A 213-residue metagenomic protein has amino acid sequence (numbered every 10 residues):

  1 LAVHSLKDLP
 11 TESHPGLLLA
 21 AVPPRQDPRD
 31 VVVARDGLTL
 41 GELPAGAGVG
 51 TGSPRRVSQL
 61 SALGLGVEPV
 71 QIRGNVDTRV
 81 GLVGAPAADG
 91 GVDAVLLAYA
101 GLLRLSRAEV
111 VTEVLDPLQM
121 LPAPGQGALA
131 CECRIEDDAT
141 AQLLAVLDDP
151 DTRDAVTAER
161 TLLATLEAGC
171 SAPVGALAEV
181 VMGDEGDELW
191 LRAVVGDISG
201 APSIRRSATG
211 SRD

Functional and structural regions predicted by a protein language model:
L1-V3, D93-A94: Short, Asp-centered acidic motifs that coordinate Mg2+ and/or phosphate in catalytic or ligand-binding sites
H4-K7, V22-P23, R35-D36, G52-P54 (+4 more regions): Fold-independent oxyanion-binding glycine-rich loops and adjacent beta-strand/coil segments at enzyme active sites
L6-V67: A conserved helix-loop-strand patch within extracytoplasmic ligand-binding domains of the periplasmic binding
A62, G66-D213: Small-molecule-sensing regulatory modules
